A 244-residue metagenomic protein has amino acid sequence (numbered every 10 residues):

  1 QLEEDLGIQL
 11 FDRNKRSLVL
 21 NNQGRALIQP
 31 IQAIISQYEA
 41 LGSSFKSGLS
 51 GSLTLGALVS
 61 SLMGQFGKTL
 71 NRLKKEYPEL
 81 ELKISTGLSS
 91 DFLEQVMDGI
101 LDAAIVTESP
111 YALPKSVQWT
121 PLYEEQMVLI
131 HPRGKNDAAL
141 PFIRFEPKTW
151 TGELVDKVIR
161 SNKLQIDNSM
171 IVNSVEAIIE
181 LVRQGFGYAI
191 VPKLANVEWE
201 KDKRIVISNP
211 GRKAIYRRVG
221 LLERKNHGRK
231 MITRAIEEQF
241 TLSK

Functional and structural regions predicted by a protein language model:
E3-L20: A short LG(V/I)-centered, amphipathic sequence patch enriched for acidic residue(s) preceding the LG motif
D5-L6, L27-G48: Alpha-helical linker/hinge and terminal dimerization helices associated with HTH transcriptional regulators
Q29, K68-R72, S90-M127, H131 (+2 more regions): Short beta-strand-centered segments that line the small-molecule binding cleft or hinge of alpha/beta clamshell
A33, A40, G48-Y77, E81-T86 (+2 more regions): N-terminal winged-helix
G56, E125-E153: Short loop->beta-strand "edge-of-pocket" segments that line small-molecule binding or catalytic clefts across diverse
Q65, D137, V206-K244: A late-sequence structural motif
A112-T120, E125, A177-N226: Beta-alpha-beta core module
P141-L164, Q184, R229-T233, E237: Secondary-structure junction motif
